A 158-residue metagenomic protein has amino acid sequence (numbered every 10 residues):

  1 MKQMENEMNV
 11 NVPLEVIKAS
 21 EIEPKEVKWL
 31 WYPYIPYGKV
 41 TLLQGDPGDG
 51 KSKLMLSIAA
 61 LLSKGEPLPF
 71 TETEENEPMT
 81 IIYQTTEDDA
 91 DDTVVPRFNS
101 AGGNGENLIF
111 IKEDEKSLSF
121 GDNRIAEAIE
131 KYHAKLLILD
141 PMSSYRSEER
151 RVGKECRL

Functional and structural regions predicted by a protein language model:
M1-N9: Short, small/acidic-rich helices and loops at N termini and domain boundaries of DNA replication/processing enzymes
N9-N11, E26, L30-Y32, P47-D49 (+3 more regions): Conserved inter-motif catalytic segment of the P-loop NTP-binding fold
V16-K18: OB-fold nucleic-acid-binding modules
P36: Residues immediately N-terminal to the Walker A/P-loop in ABC ATPase nucleotide-binding domains
V40: Walker A (P-loop) ATP-phosphate-binding motif of ABC ATPase nucleotide-binding domains
Q44: Residues at the beta-strand->loop junction immediately N-terminal to the Walker
L54, I58: Hydrophobic positions on the alpha1 helix immediately C-terminal to the Walker A/P-loop
S63: Gly/Ala-rich phosphate-binding loop of Rossmann-like dinucleotide-binding domains, activating on the conserved
